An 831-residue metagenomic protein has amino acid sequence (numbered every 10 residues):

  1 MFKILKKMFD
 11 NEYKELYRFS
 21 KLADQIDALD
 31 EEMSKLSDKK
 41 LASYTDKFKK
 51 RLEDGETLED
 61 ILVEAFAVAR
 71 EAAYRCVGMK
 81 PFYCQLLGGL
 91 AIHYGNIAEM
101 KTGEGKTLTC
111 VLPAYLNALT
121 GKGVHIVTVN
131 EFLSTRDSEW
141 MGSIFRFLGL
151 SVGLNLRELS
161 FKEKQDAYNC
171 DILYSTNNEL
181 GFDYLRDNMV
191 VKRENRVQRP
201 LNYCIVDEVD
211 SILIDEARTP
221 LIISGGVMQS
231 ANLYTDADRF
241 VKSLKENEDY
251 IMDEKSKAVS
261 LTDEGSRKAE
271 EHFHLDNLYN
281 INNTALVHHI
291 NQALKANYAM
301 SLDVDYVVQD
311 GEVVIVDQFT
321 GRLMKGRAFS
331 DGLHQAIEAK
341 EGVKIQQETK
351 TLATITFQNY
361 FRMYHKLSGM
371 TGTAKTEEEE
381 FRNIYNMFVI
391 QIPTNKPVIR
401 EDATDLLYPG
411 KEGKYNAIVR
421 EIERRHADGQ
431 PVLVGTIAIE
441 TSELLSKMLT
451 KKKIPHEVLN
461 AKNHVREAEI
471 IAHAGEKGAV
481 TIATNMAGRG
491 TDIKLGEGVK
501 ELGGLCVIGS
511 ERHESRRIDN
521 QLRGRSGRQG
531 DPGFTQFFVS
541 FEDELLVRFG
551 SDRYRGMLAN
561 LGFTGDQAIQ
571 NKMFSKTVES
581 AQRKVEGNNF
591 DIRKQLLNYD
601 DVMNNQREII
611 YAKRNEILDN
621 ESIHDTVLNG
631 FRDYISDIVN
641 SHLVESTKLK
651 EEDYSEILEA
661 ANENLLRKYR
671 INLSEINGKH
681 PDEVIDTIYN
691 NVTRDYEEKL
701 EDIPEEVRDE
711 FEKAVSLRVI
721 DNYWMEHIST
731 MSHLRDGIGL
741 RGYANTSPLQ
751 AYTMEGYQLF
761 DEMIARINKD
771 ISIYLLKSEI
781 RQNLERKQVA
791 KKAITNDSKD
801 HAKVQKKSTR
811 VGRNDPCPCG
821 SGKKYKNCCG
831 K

Functional and structural regions predicted by a protein language model:
M1-G562, Y611-A612: Conserved P-loop NTPase motor core
M33, V307-V314, T320-R327, Q529-G530 (+3 more regions): Extended, charged helical/alpha-beta scaffold domains that provide interaction surfaces
C110, I418, A802-V804, G812: Active-site-adjacent structural elements in folded domains
E377, Q430, G478, Q606 (+4 more regions): Generic detector of short, well-ordered, non-transmembrane alpha-helical segments enriched in hydrophobic residues
G429-S442, N620, S646, L673-N677 (+1 more regions): Short, Lys/Glu-rich amphipathic helical modules
V434, I482, W724, F760 (+2 more regions): Hydrophobic, well-ordered secondary-structure elements that form the walls of internal hydrophobic environments
K807-K826, G830: Short Cys/His-rich zinc-binding micro-motifs
